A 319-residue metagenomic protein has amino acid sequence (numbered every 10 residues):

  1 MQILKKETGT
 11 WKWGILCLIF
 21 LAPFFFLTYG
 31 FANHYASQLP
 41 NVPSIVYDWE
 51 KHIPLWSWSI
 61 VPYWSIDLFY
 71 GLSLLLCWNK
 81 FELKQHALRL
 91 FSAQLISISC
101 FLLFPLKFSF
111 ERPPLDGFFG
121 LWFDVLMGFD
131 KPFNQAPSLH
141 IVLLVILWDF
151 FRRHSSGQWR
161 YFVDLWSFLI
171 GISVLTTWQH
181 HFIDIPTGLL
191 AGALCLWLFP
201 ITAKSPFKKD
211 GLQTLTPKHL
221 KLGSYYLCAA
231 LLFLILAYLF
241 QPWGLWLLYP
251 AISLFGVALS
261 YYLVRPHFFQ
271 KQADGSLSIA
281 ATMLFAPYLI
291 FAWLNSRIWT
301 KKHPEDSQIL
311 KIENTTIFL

Functional and structural regions predicted by a protein language model:
M1-F69, P113, F123, L263-L277: N-terminal transmembrane-helix/juxtamembrane module of multi-pass inner/ER membrane proteins
N33-K51, L55, L76-G171, L194-L196 (+1 more regions): Membrane-interface loops
W49-I53, W58, P206-L319: Cys-dependent protein tyrosine phosphatase-like superfamily
I60-S73, H140-I146: Hydrophobic alpha-helical transmembrane segments
K84, W159-Y161, H181-I185, P242-Y249: Short, aromatic-rich membrane-interface segments at the entry and exit of alpha-helical transmembrane domains
L90, I185-A193, W246-G256: Hydrophobic core segments of alpha-helical transmembrane domains in multi-pass membrane proteins
L106-P113, I183-G188, K204-Q213, H267-A273: A cytosolic-side transmembrane-helix exit/cap motif
L143-L144, H180-P200: Alpha-helical transmembrane segments that form the membrane-embedded catalytic/substrate-binding core of multi-pass
